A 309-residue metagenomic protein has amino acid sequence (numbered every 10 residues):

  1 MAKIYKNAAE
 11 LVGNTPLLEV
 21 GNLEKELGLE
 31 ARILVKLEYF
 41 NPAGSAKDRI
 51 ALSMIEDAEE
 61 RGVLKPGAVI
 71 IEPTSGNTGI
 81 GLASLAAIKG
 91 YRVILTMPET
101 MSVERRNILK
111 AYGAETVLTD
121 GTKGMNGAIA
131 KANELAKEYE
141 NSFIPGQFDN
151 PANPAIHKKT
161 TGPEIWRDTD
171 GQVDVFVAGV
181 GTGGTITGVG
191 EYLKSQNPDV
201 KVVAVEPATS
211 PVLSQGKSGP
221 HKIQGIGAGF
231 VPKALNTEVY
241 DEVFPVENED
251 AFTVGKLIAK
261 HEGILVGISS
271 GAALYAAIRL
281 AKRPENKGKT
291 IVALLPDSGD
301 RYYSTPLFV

Functional and structural regions predicted by a protein language model:
M1-V309: PLP-dependent amino-acid enzyme catalytic core
